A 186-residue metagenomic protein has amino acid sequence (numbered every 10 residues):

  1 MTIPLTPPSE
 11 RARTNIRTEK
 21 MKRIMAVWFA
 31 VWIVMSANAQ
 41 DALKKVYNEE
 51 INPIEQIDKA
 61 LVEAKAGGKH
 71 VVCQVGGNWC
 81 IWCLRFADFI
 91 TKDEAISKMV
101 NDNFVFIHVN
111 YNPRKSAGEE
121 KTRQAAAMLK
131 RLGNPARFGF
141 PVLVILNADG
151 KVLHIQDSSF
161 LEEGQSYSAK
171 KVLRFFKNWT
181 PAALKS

Functional and structural regions predicted by a protein language model:
R17-I24: Positively charged n-region of N-terminal signal peptides that target proteins for export
I24-I33: Sec-dependent N-terminal signal peptides
A37-D41: Boundary at the C-terminal end of the N-terminal hydrophobic targeting segment
P53-V71: A short beta-strand-turn-helix
G67-I81: Short active-site neighborhood of thiol/selenol oxidoreductases, capturing the structured segment around
L84-M99: Typically the conserved alpha-helix immediately C-terminal to a functionally engaged Cys/Sec in thioredoxin-like
S97-R123: Thiol-based oxidoreductase modules, predominantly thioredoxin-like and allied folds used for disulfide exchange
F138-L184: Non-catalytic, surface beta->alpha helical segment in thiol-disulfide oxidoreductase systems
